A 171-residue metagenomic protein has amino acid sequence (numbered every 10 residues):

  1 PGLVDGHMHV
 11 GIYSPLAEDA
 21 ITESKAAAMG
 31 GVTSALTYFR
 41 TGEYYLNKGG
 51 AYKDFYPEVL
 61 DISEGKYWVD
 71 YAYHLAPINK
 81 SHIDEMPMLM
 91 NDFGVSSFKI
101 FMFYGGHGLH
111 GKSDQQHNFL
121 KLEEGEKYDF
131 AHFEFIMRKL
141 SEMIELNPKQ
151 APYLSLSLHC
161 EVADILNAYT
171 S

Functional and structural regions predicted by a protein language model:
P1-K66: Metal-associated gating/positioning segment near the N- to mid-region
G49-K53, E64-S171: Histidine/acidic-residue-rich, glycine-tolerant segments that coordinate divalent metal ions
